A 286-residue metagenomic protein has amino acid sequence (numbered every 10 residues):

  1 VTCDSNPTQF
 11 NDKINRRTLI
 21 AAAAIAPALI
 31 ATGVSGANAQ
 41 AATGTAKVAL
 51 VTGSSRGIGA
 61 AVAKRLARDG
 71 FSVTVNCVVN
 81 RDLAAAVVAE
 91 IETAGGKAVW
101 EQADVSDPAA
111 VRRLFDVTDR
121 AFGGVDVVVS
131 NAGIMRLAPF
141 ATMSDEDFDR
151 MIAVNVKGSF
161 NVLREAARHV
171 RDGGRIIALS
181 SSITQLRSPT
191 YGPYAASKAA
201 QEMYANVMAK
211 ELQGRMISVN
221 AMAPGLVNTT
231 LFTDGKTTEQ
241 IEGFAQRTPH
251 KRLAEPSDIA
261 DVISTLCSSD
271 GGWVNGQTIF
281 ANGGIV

Functional and structural regions predicted by a protein language model:
V1-I14, A132: N-terminal secretory signal peptides
S55-R56: Conserved glycine-rich cofactor-binding loop
F71-A86: Conserved glycine-rich Rossmann-like NAD(P)H-binding loop of the short-chain dehydrogenase/reductase
P139-F140, S144-D149, Q240, F244: Substrate-binding pocket helix/loop in short-chain dehydrogenase/reductase
L163, S197: Active-site helix of classical SDR
R168-H169, K210-E211, G272: Alpha-helical segment proximal to the catalytic Tyr-Lys
Q213, S218, V274-G276: Short, small/polar-rich loop/turn modules that mediate ligand/substrate recognition or access, typified
